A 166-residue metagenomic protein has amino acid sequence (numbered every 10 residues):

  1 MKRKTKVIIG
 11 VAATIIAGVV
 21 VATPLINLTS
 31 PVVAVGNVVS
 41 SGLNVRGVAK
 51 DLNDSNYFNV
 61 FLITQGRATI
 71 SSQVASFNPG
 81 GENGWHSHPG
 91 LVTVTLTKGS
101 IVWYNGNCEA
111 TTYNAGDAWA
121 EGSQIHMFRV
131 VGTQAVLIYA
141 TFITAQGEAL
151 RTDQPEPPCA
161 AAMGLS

Functional and structural regions predicted by a protein language model:
M1-T14: N-terminal Sec-pathway targeting helices
K4, G18-T69, T111-T112, P155-S166: A short, N-terminal "cap"/entry segment at the start of jelly-roll beta-barrel domains of the cupin/DSBH fold
R67, F77, G106-I125: Short acidic-glycine-tyrosine-enriched beta hairpin
R67-A68, P79-T95: A short beta-loop-beta micro-motif enriched in histidine and acidic residues
S72-V74, T93, A110-T112, A118 (+1 more regions): Conserved hydrophobic/aromatic beta-strand scaffold that supports enzyme active sites
N83-H88, N105, R129-V131: Short histidine-centered beta-strand/loop micro-motifs that create catalytic or ligand/metal-coordination sites
H88-N107, D117: Glycine- and acidic-residue-biased ligand/ion/polar-headgroup-sensing regions
E109, S123-A149: Ligand-binding loop in jelly-roll beta-barrel domains
